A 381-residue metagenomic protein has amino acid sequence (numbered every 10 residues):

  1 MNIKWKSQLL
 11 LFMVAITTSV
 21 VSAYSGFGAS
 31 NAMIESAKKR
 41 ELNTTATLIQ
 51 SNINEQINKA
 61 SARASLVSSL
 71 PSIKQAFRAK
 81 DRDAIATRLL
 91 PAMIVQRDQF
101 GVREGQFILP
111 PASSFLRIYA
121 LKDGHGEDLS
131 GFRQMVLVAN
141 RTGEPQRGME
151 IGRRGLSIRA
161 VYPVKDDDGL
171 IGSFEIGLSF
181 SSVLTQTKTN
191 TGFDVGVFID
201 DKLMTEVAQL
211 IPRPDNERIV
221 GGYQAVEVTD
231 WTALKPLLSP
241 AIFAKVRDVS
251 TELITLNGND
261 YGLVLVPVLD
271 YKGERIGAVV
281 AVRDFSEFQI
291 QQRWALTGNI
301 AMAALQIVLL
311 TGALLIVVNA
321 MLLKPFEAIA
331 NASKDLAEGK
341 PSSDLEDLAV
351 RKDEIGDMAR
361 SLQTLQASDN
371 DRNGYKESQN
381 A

Functional and structural regions predicted by a protein language model:
M1-S36, I300-V308: Extreme N-terminal signal-anchor transmembrane helix of membrane signaling/transducer proteins, especially in bacteria
I16, S286-S333, A337: Cytoplasm-proximal transmembrane signaling helix
S19-T45, I49, Q75, L315: N-terminal membrane-insertion alpha helix
R40-T47, Q56-P145, K188, K202-L203: Extracytoplasmic/periplasmic sensory segments of membrane signal-transduction proteins
D81-A92, I118-E150, S181, G192 (+1 more regions): Extracytoplasmic/periplasmic sensor domains and loops in membrane signaling proteins
R154, D167, I176-T185, K202-L203 (+1 more regions): Helix-start (N-cap) segments at beta->loop->alpha junctions that couple sensory/regulatory domains to adjoining helices
D230-T297, V350: Extracellular/periplasmic juxtamembrane segments that couple receptor/chemosensory ectodomains to their
M321-A367, R372-N373: HAMP signal relay modules and closely related sensory coiled-coil linkers that couple transmembrane inputs to cytosolic
